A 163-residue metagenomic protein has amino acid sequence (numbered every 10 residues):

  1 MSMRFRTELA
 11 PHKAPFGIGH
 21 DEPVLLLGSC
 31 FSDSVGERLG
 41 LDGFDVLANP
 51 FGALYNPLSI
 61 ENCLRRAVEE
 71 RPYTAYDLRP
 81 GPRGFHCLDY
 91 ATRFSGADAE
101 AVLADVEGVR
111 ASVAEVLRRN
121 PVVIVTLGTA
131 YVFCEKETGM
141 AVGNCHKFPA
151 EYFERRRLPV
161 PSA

Functional and structural regions predicted by a protein language model:
M1-A163: Extracellular glycan-modifying ectodomains
